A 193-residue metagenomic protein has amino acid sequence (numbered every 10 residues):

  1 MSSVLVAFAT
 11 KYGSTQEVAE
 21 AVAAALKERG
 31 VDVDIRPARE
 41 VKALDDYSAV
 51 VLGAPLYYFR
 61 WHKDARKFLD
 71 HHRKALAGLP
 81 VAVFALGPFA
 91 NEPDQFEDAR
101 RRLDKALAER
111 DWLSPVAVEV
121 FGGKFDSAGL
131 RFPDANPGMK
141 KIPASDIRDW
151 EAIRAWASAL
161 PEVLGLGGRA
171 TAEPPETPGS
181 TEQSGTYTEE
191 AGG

Functional and structural regions predicted by a protein language model:
M1-V4, D70-H72: Charged/polar interaction segments and conserved charged motifs
S2-K27: N-terminal beta1-alpha1 ligand-phosphate binding loop
E17, A25-R29, D34, D46-Y47 (+1 more regions): FMN-binding flavodoxin-like domain, especially the glycine-rich phosphate-binding loop
P37: Short loop/edge segments at beta-strand edges and connector loops that shape dinucleotide/nucleotide cofactor-binding
E40-D46: Short amphipathic alpha-helix with an adjacent loop that forms part of the alpha/beta core around
